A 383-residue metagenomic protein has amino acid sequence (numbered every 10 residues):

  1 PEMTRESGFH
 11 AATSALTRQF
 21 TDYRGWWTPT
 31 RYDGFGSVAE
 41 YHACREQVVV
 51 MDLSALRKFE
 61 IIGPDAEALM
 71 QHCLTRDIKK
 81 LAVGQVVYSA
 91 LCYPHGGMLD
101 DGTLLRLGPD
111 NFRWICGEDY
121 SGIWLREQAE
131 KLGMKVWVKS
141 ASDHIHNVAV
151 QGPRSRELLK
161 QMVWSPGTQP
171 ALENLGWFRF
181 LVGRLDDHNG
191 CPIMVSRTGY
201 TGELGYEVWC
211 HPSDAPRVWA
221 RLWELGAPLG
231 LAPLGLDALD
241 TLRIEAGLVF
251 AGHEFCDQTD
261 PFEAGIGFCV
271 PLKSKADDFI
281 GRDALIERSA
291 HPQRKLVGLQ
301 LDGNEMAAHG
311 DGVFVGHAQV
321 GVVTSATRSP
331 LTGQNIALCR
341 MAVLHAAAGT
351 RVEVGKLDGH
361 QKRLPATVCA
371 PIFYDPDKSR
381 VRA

Functional and structural regions predicted by a protein language model:
P1-C92, G97-L99: Acidic, proline/glycine-enriched N-terminal capping motif
P1-R18, Y23-Y32, L105-A383: Conserved, structured C-terminal
